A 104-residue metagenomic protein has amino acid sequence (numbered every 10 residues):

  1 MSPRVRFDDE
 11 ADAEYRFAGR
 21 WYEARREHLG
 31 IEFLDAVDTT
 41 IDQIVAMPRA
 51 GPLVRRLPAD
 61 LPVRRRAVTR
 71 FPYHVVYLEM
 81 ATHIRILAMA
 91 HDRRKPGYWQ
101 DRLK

Functional and structural regions predicted by a protein language model:
M1-A36, K104: Arg/Lys-rich, positively charged N-terminal/basic patches that mediate binding to nucleic acids
M1-D9, P58-V63, I84-R85: Short, charged low-complexity linear motifs
S2-R4, R55-P58, K95-K104: Short, charged, intrinsically disordered terminal tails
D12, G19, D38-I41, V45 (+1 more regions): Conserved protein kinase catalytic domain
R16-A18, L29, D38, V63-H74 (+1 more regions): Amphipathic, hydrophobic secondary-structure cores in small proteins
R20, E27, D42, A46-A50 (+2 more regions): Generic structural signal for secondary-structure transition and capping sites
D42-V68: A short, surface-exposed loop/turn module that caps and links secondary-structure elements
V68-H74, L78-K104: Enriched for short, Lys/Arg-rich terminal
